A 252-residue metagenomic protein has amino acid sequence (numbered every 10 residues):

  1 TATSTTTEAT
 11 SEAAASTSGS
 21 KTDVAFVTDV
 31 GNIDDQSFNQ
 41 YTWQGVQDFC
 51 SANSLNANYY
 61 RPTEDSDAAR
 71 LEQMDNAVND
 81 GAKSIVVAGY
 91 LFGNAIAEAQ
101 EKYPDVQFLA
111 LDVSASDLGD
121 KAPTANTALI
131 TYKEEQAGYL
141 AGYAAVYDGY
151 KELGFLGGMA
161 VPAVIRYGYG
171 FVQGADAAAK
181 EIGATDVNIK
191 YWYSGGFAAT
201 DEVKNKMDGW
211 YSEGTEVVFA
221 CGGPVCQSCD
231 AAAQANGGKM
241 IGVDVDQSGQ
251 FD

Functional and structural regions predicted by a protein language model:
T1-D252: A residue-level marker of the well-folded mature domains of exported/periplasmic proteins
